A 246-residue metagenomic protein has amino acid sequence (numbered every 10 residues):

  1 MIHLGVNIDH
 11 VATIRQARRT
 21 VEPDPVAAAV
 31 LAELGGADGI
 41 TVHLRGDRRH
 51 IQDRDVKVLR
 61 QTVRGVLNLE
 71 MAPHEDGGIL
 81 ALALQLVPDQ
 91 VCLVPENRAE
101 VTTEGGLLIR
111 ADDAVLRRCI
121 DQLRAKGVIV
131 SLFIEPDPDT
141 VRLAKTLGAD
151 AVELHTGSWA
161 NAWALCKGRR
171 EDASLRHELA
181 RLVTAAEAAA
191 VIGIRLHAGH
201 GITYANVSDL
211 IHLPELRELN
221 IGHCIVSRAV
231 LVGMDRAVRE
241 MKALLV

Functional and structural regions predicted by a protein language model:
M1-A17, V101-E104, L116-R117, D121-A125: N-terminal small/glycine-rich loop or linker at the start of catalytic domains across soluble metabolic enzymes
M1-E75, L84-P88, L143, R169 (+1 more regions): Conserved N-terminal beta1-alpha1 strand-loop-helix module at the mouth
I2-I8, I40-V42, G65-M71, D89-L93 (+4 more regions): Hydrophobic faces of well-ordered beta-strands that scaffold small-molecule active sites in alpha/beta enzyme cores
R49-D76, R110-S131, D172-A198, Y204 (+1 more regions): Alpha-helix-loop-beta-strand connector modules within alpha/beta enzyme cores
H74-L86, D137-L147, A198, I202-L216: Catalytic cores of alpha/beta
V91-E100, A151-W163, E215-M234: Glycine-rich phosphate-binding active-site loops on the catalytic face of alpha/beta enzymes
G105, A164-L175, S227-V246: C-terminal helical cap(s) of enzyme catalytic domains, especially alpha/beta-barrels
I129-R181, A185-A188: Histidine/lysine/aspartate-rich catalytic loop segments that bind and position anionic ligands
